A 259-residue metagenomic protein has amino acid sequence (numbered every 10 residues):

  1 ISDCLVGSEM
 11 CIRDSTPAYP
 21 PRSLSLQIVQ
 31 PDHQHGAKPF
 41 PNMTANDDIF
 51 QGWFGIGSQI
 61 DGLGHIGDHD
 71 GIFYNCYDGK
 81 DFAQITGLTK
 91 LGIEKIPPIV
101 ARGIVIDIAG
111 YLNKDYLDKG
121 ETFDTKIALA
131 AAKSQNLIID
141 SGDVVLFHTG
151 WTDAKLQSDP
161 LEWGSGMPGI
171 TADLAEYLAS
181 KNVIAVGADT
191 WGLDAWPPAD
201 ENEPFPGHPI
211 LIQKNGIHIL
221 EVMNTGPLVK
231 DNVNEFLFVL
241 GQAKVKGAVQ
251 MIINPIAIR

Functional and structural regions predicted by a protein language model:
I1-G7, C11-I12: Single conserved hydrophobic/aromatic residue that forms the stacking wall/gate of nucleotide- or nucleobase-binding
S2, N42-M43, I96-V100, L137-I139 (+3 more regions): Solvent-exposed alpha-helices and their adjacent loops that cap or buttress functional pockets in soluble metabolic
V6, R102-V105, D143-V144, I184-V186 (+2 more regions): Structural motif
E9, W53, D107, L146-H148 (+1 more regions): Short beta-strand segments
S23, I28-G67, N182: Short HxH-centered metal-ligating active-site micro-motif
F54-V144, T152-A154, S165-M167, A172-A175: Glycine-enriched loop-and-adjacent helix/strand subsegments that border the catalytic/binding cleft of enzyme cores
F147, D153-V233: Feature captures the catalytic cores and cofactor-binding loops of soluble hydro-lyases/lyases that act on carboxylate
G226-R259: C-terminal regulatory/interaction regions
